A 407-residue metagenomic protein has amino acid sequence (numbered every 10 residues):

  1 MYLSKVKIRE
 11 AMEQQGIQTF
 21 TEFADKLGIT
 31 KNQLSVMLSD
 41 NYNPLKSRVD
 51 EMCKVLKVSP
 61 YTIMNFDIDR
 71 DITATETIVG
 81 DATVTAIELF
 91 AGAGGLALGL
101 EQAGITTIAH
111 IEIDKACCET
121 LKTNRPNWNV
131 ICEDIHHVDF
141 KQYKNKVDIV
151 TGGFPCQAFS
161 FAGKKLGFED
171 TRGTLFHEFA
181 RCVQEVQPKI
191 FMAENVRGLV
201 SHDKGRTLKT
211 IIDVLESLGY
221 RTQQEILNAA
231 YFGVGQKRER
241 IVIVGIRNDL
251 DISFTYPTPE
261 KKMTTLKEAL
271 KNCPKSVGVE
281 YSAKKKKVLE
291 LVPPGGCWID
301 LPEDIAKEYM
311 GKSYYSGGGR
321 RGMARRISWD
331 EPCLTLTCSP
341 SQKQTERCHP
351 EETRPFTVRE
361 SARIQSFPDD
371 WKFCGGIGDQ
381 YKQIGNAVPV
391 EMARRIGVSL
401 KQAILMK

Functional and structural regions predicted by a protein language model:
M1-E22, K26: A short, Lys/Arg-rich alpha-helix, primarily the initiator
E13, D25, S39-N41, D50 (+2 more regions): Residue-level detection of the helix-turn-helix DNA-binding "recognition helix"
T19-F20, K31, K46-V49: Helix-turn-helix DNA-binding elements, focusing on the entry/boundary residues of the two helices that contact DNA
G28-P44, F66: Recognition helix of helix-turn-helix/homeodomain-like DNA-binding domains that insert into the DNA major groove
I29-N32, I68-I108, V214-S217, R240-Q383 (+1 more regions): S-adenosyl-L-methionine-dependent DNA methyltransferase catalytic core
S47-T62: DNA major-groove recognition helix of helix-turn-helix/homeodomain DNA-binding modules
R70-Q187, R197-S201, R206-K209: Core alpha/beta nucleotide-donor-binding catalytic domains of modification enzymes
R172-I246: Conserved Class I SAM-dependent methyltransferase catalytic core
